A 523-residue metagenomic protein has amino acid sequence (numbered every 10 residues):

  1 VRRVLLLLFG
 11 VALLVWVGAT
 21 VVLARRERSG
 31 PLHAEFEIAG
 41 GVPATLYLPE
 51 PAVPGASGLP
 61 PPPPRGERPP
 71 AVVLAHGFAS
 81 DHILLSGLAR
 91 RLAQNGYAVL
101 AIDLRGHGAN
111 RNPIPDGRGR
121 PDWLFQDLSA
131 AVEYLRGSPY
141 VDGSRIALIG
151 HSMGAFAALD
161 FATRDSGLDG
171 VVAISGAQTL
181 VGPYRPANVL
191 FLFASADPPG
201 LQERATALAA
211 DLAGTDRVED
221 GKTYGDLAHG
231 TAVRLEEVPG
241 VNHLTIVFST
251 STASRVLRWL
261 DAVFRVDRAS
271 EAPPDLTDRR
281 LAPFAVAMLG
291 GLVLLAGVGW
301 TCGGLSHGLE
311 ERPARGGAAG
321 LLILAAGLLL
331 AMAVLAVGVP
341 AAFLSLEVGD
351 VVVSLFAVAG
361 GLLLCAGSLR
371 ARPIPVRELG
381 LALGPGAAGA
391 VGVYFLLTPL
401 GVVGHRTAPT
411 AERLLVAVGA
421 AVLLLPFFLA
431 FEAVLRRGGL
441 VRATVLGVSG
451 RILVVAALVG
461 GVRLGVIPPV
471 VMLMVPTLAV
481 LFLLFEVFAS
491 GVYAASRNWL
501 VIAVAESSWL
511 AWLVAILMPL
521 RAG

Functional and structural regions predicted by a protein language model:
V1-L8, A319: N-terminal membrane topogenic signal
L5-A19: Hydrophobic membrane-insertion alpha-helices, especially the h-region of bacterial N-terminal signal peptides
G18-L32, L517-G523: Hydrophobic alpha-helical transmembrane segments in integral membrane proteins
R26-L276: Soluble extramembrane regions of membrane proteins in the secretory/endomembrane system
Y224-P239, W259-A272, G297-W300, G361-L369 (+3 more regions): Hydrophobic alpha-helical transmembrane segments
V247-S254, R315-G320, R377-A387: Alpha-helical transmembrane segments of integral membrane proteins, especially early/N-terminal helices
D267-A318: Cytosolic-side membrane-insertion boundary helix
L322-G523: Alpha-helical transmembrane segments of integral membrane proteins
